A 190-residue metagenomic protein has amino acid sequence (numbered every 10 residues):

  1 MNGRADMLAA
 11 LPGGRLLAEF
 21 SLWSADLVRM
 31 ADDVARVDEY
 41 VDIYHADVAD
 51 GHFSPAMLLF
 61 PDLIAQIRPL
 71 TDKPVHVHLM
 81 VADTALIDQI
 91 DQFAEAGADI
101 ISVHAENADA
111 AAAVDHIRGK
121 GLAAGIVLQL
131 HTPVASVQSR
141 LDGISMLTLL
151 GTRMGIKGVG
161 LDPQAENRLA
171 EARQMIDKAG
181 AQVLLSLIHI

Functional and structural regions predicted by a protein language model:
N2-E95, S139-I144, Q164: Conserved N-terminal beta1-alpha1 strand-loop-helix module at the mouth
L17, P74, A123, Q182-L184: Proline-centered loop/turn at the N-terminus of a beta-strand
E19, T148, S186: Conserved Rossmann-like nucleotide-binding pocket used by diverse enzymes that bind dinucleotide cofactors
V28-D32, M175-S186: Non-catalytic terminal and connector segments of soluble metabolic enzymes
Q89, A98-Q182: Conserved anion-binding
H189-I190: Conserved small/polar residues in nucleotide/adenosyl-binding loops
